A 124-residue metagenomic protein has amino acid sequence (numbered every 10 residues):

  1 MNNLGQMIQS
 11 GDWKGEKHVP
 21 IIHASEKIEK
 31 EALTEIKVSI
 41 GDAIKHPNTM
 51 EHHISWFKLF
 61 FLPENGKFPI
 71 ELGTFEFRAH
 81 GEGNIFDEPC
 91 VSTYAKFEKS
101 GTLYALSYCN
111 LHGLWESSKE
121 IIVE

Functional and structural regions predicted by a protein language model:
M1-E29: Short, compositionally biased P/S/T/A/G/V-rich stretches that sit at domain boundaries
L33, E98-Y104: Extracellular Ig-like/FN3 beta-sandwich strand-entry sites
S39-M50: Short amphipathic, basic-aromatic surface patches that mediate peripheral association with negatively charged
E51-I70: Extended low-complexity, serine/threonine- and proline-enriched intrinsically disordered segments
I70-E82: Solvent-exposed serine/threonine-rich low-complexity stretches and specific carbohydrate-binding patches
E82-S92: Aromatic sugar-binding surface patches on proteins that engage polysaccharides or sugar-phosphate polymers
Y108-S118: Short acidic/polar inter-strand loop motif in beta-rich domains
E120-E124: Short beta-strand edge segments in extracellular beta-sheet folds
